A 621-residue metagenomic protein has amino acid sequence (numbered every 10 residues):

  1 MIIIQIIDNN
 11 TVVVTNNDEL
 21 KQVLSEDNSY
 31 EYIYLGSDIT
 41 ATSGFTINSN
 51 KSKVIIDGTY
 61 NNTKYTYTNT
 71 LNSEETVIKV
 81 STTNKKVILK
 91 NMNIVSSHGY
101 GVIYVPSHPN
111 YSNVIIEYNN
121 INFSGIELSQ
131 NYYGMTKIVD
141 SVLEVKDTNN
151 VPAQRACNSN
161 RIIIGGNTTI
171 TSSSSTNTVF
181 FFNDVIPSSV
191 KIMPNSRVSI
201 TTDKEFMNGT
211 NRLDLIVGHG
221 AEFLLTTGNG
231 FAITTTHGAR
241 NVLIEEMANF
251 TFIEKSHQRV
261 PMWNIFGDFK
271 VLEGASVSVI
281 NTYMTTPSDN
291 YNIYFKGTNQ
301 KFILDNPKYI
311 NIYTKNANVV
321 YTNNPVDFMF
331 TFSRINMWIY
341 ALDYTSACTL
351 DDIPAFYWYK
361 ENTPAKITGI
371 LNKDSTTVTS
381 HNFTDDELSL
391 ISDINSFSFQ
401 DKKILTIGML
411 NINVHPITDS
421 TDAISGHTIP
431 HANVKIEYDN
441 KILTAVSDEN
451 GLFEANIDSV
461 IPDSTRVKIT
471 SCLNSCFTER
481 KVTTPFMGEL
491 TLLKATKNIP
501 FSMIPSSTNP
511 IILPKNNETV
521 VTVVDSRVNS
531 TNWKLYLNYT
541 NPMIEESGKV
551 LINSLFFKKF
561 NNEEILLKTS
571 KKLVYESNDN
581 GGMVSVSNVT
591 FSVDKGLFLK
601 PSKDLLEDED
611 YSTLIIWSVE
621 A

Functional and structural regions predicted by a protein language model:
M1-Q22, E273-A275, G297-Q300, L304-N413 (+1 more regions): Extracellular/surface-exposed low-complexity segments
V12-T15, E26-A41, K53-N61: Glycine-rich repeat segments that build the extracellular carbohydrate-interaction surface of secreted and virion
E31, P430-V434, T465, T531-L535 (+1 more regions): Short beta-strand/loop motifs in extracellular/secreted proteins, especially within beta-sandwich accessory domains
T40-I55, K64-N113: Extracellular beta-strand-rich solenoid/capping regions of secreted or surface-exposed proteins that bind or remodel
T59, V87-G99, V105-N150, S159-T168 (+17 more regions): Solvent-exposed loop/turn tips at the surfaces of repeat/solenoid architectures
T59-N61, E437-L443, N474, T540-P542 (+1 more regions): Change "in extracellular beta-sheet-rich domains … of secreted and cell-surface proteins" to "in beta-sheet-rich domains
T406-M487: Ser/Thr-rich low-complexity repeats and stalk/linker segments
F486-N562, N578-N580, S585-A621: N-terminal small/polar-rich segments of proteins
